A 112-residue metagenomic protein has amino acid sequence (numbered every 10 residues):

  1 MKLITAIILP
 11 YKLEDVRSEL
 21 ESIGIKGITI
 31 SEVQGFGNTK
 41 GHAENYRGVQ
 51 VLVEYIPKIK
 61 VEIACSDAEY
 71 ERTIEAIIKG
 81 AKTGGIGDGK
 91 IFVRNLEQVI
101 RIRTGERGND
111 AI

Functional and structural regions predicted by a protein language model:
M1-I112: Positively charged, small/polar-rich N-terminal and surface patches that mediate targeting and assembly and bind
